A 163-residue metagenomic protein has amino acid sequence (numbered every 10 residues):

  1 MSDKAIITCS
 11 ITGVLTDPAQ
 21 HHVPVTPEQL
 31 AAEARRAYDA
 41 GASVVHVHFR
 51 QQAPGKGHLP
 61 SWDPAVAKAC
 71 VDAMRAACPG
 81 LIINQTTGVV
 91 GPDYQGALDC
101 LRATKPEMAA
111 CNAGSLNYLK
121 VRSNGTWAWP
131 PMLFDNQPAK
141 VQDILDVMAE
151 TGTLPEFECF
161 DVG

Functional and structural regions predicted by a protein language model:
M1-H22, S115-W127: N-terminal small/glycine-rich loop or linker at the start of catalytic domains across soluble metabolic enzymes
D3, C9, K56-Q85, I144-E150: Alpha-helix-loop-beta-strand connector modules within alpha/beta enzyme cores
I7-C9, V45-V47, L81-T87, E107-C111 (+1 more regions): Hydrophobic faces of well-ordered beta-strands that scaffold small-molecule active sites in alpha/beta enzyme cores
C9-A32, T86-Y94, P130-D135, E156-E158: Active-site mouth loops of central-metabolism enzymes
I11-L15, F49-A53, T87-G91, A113-N117 (+1 more regions): Active-site-proximal loop/turn and secondary-structure-junction residues that shape catalytic pockets, frequently
D17-P27, A53-C70, V121-D135, T153: Glycine-rich tight-turn/loop motif centered on a GG-T
L30, A37, H48, A109: Conserved, mostly hydrophobic/aromatic
P92-D93, L98-G163: Conserved anion-binding
